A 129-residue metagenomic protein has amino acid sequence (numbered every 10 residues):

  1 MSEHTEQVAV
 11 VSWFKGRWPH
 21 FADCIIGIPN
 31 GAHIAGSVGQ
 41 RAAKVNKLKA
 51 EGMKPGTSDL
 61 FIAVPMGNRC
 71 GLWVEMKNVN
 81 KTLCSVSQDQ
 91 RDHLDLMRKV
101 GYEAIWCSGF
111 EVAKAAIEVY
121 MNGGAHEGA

Functional and structural regions predicted by a protein language model:
M1-A129: Catalytic phosphate/metal-binding cores of nucleic-acid and nucleotide-processing enzymes, i.e., regions that mediate
